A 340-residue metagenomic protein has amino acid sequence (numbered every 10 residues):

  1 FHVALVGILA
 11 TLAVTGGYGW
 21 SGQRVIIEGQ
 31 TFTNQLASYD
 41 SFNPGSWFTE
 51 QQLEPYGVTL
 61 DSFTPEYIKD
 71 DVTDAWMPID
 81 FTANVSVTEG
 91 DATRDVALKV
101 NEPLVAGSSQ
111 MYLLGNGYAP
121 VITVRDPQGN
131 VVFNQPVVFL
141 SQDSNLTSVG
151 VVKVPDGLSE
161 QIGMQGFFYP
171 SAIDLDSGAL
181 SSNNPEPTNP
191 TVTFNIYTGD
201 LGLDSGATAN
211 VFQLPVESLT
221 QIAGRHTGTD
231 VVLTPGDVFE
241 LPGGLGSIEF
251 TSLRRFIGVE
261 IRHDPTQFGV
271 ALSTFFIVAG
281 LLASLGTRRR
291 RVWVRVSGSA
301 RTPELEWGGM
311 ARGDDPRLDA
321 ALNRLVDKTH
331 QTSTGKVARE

Functional and structural regions predicted by a protein language model:
F1-E340: Solvent-exposed, non-transmembrane regions of integral membrane proteins
